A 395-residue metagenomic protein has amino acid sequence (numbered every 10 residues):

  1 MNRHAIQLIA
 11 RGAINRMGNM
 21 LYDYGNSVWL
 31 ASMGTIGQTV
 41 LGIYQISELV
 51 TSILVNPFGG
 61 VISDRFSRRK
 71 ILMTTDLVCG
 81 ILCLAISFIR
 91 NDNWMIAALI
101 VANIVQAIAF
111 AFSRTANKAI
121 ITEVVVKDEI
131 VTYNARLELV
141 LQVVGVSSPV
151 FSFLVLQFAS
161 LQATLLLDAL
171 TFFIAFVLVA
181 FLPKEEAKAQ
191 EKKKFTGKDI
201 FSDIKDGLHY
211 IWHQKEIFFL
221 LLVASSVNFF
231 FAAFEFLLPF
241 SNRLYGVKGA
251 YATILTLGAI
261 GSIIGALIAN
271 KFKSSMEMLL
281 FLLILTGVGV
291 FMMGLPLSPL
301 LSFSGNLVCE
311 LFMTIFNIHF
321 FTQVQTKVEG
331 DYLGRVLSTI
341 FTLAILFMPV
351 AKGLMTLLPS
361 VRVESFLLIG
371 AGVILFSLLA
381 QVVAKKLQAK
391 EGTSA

Functional and structural regions predicted by a protein language model:
M1-N2, E185-L221: Juxtamembrane intracellular "pre-TM" segments in multi-pass secondary transporters
Q7-Y24, Q45-V61, S67-L82, A98-L156 (+3 more regions): Substrate-agnostic recognition of the 12-TM MFS/MFS-like secondary transporter fold
A13, L161-A163, D203-I264: A single, central transmembrane helix in multi-pass transporters
S27-I36, S147-L167, L244-Y245, V350-L367: Transmembrane alpha-helix termini and helix-breaking/packing motifs in multi-pass membrane transporters
N56, R65, R69-I71, T75 (+1 more regions): C-terminal transmembrane bundle of multi-pass solute transporters/carriers
G80-I81, S87, A169-F176, I284-V288 (+1 more regions): Small-residue-rich packing faces within the transmembrane alpha-helices of Major Facilitator Superfamily
F88-A102, G294-N306: Helix-loop junctions at membrane interfaces in 12-TM secondary transporters
A119, E123, L161, L165 (+2 more regions): Helix-loop junctions on the cytosolic side of multi-pass membrane transporters, especially the intracellular loop
